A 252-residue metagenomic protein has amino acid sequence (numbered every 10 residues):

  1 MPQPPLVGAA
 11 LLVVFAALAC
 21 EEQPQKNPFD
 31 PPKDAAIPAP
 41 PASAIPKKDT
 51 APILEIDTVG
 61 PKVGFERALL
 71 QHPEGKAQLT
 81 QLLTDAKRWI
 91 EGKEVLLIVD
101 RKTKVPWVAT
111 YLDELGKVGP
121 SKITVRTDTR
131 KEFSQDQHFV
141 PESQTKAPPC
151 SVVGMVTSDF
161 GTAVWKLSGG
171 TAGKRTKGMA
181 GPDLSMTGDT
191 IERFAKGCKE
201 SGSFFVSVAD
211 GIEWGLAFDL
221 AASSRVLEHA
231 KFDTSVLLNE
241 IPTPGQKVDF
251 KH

Functional and structural regions predicted by a protein language model:
M1-A10: Bacterial N-terminal signal peptides that target proteins for export
V13: Flavin (primarily FAD) cofactor-binding/catalytic cores of flavoenzymes
A16-A19: C-terminal motif of bacterial Sec signal peptides marking the signal peptidase cleavage site
E21-H252: Long, low-hydrophobicity, acidic/polar, solvent-exposed interaction domains
